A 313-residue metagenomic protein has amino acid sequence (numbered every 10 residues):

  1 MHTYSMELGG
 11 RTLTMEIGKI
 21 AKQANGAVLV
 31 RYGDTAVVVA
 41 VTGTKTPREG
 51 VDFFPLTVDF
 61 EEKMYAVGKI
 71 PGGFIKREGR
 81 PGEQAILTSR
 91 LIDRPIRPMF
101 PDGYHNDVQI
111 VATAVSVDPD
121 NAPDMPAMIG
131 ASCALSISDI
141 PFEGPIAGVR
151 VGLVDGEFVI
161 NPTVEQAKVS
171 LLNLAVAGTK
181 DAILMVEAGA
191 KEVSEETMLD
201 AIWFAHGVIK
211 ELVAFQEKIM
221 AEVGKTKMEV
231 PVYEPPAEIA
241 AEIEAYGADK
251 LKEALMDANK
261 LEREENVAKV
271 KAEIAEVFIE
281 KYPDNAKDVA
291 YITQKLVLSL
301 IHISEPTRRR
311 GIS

Functional and structural regions predicted by a protein language model:
M1-H2, N25, F53, G79-P101 (+9 more regions): Alpha/propeptide regions of enzymes that mature by internal proteolysis
H2-M6, G10, I17, A24-A27: Extreme N-terminal "head/tail" segments of very large remodeling/mechanoenzyme assemblies
L13-M15, P98-D102, S136-A147, F158-N161 (+1 more regions): Active-site phosphate-binding and catalytic loops of NTP-dependent enzymes
G18, A27-L29, Q109, G144-G148 (+1 more regions): Gly/Lys-enriched N-terminal cap/neck module of very large, oligomeric protein machines
A24-Q109, A114-N121, K180, E187: Glycine-rich, flexible beta-strand/loop modules in the N-terminal catalytic cores of phosphate-handling
D139-K252: Mobile "lid/hinge" segments at catalytic clefts and subdomain interfaces of large enzymes
E234-A290: N-terminal leader/propeptide and maturation segments of large enzyme subunits in energy/redox metabolism and hydrolases
I301-P306, R310-S313: Single conserved hydrophobic/aromatic residue that forms the stacking wall/gate of nucleotide- or nucleobase-binding
